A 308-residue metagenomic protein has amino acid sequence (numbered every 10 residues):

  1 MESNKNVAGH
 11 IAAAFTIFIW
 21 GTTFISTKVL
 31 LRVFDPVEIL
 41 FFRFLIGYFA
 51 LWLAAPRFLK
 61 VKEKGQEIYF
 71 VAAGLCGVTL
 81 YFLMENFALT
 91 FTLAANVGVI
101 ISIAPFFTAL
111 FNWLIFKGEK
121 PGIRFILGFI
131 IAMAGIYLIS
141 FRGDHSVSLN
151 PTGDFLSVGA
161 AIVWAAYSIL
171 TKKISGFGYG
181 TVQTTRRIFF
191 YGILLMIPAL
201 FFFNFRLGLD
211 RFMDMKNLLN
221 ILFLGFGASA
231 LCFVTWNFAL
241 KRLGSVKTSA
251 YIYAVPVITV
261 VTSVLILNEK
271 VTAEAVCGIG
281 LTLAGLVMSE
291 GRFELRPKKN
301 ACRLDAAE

Functional and structural regions predicted by a protein language model:
M1-E38, V147-K173, L194-L195, P297 (+1 more regions): Glycine-/small-residue-enriched transmembrane alpha-helix faces in small-molecule transporters and effluxers
E2-S3, I11, F44-L45, L53 (+2 more regions): C-terminal-most transmembrane helix of multi-pass membrane proteins
A8-A12, E38-L53, A72, F125-A134 (+4 more regions): Hydrophobic alpha-helical transmembrane segments of multi-pass integral membrane proteins, especially transporters
I19, T23-F24, W52-I101, L138 (+1 more regions): Specific transmembrane alpha-helical segments of multi-pass solute transporters/efflux pumps, especially DMT/EamA
T22-V29, V33, I46-E63, M133-S148 (+3 more regions): Membrane-interface helix-cap regions at the ends of transmembrane helices in multi-pass membrane proteins
E38-F49, G77, N86-F125, A160 (+1 more regions): Specific alpha-helical transmembrane segments that line the substrate/conduction pathway and gating interfaces
L40-F42, F82, V97-I103, L170-L194 (+1 more regions): Helix-helix packing/entry segments at the starts of transmembrane helices
L51, V71, F111, P121-R142 (+3 more regions): Hydrophobic transmembrane alpha-helices of multi-pass small-molecule transport proteins
